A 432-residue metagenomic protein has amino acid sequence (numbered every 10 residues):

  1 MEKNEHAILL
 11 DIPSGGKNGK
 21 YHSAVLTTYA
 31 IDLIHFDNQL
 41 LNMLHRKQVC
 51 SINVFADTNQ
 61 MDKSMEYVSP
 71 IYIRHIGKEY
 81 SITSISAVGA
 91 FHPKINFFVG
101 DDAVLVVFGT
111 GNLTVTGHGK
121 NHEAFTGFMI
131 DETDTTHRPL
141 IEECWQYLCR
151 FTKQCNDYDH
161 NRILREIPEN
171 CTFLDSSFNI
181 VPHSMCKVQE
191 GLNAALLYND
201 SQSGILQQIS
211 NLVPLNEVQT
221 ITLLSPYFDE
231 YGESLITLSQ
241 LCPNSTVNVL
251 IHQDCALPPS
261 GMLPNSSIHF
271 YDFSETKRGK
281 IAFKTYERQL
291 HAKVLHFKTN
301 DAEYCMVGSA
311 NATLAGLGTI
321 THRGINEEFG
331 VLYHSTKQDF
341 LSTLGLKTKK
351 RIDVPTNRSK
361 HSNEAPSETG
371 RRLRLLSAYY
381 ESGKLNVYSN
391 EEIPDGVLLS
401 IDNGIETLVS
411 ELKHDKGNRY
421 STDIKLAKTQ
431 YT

Functional and structural regions predicted by a protein language model:
M1-T432: PLD/PLD-like phosphodiesterase catalytic module centered on the HKD motif
